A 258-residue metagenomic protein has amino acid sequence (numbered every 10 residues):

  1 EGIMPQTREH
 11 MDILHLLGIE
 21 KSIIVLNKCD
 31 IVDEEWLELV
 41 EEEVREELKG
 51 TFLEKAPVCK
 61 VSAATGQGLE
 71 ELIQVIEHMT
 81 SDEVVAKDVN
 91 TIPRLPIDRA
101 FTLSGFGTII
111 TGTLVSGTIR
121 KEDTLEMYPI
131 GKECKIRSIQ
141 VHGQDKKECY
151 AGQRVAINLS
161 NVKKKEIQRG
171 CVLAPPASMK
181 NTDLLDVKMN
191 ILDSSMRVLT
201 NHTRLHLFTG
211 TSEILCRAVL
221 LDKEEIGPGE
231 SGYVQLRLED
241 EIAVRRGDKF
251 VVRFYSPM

Functional and structural regions predicted by a protein language model:
E1-G2, N27-I31, A63, I130 (+4 more regions): Short, ordered loop/turn segments at secondary-structure junctions
E1-L39: Conserved Switch II/interswitch segment of TRAFAC-class P-loop GTPases
H15-I19, E47-L53, A243, P257: Arginine/glycine-rich "motif VI" loop of SF2 helicases in the C-terminal RecA-like domain
V32-W36, E46, V162-M258: C-terminal effector modules of nucleic-acid-centric enzymes and ribosome-associated factors
E46-S195, G232: Conserved catalytic-core segments of large NTP-driven translation/proteostasis enzymes
